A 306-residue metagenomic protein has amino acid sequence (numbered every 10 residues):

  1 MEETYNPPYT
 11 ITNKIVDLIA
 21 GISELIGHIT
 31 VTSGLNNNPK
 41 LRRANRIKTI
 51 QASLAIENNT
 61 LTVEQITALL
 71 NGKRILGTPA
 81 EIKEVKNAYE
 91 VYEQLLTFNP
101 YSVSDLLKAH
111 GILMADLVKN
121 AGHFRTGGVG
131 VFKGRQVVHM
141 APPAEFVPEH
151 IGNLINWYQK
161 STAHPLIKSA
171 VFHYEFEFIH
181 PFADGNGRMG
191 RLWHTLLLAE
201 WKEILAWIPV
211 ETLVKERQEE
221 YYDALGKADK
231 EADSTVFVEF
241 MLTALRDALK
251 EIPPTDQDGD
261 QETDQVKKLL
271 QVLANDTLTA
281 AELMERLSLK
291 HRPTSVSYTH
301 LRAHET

Functional and structural regions predicted by a protein language model:
M1-R302: FIC/Doc superfamily catalytic core
H304-T306: A short, hydrophobic C-terminal helix/tail in secreted or cell-surface proteins
